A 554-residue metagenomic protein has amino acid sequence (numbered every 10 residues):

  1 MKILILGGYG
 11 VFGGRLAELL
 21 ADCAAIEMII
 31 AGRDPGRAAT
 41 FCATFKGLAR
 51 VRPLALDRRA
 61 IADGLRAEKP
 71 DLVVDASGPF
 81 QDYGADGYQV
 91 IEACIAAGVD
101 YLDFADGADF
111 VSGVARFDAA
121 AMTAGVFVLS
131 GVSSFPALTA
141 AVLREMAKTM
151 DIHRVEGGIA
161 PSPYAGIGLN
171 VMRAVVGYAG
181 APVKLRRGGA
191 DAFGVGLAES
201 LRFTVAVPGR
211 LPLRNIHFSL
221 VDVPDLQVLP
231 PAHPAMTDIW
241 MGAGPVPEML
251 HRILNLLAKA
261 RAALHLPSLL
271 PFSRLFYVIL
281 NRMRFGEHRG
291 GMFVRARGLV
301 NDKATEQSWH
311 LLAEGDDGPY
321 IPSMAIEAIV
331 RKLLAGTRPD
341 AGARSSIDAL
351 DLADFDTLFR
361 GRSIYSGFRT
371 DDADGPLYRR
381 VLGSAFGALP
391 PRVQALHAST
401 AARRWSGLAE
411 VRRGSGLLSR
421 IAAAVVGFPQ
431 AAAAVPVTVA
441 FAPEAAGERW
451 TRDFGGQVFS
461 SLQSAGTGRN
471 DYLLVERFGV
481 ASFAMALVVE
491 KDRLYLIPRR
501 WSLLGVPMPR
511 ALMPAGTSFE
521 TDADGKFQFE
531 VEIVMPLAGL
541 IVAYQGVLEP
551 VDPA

Functional and structural regions predicted by a protein language model:
I3-A21: N-terminal Rossmann NAD(P)H-binding glycine-rich loop of SDR-like oxidoreductase domains
L6, V11, K148-R297, K303: Active-site-lining helix/loop region of Rossmann-like oxidoreductase modules
Y9, G32-P35, D57: Residues in the short beta-alpha loop(s) of Rossmann-like NAD(P)-binding domains
A25-R37: Conserved glycine-rich Rossmann-like NAD(P)H-binding loop of the short-chain dehydrogenase/reductase
E27, F41-G113: NAD(P)H-binding glycine-rich loop region in Rossmannoid oxidoreductase-like domains and their noncatalytic homologs
F80-R187, V228: Glycine-/Pro-rich loop/turn segments that contact NAD(P) or position catalytic residues in Rossmann-like domains
A263-D374: C-terminal active-site/capping subdomain that shapes the small-molecule cofactor and substrate pocket of enzyme
V381-D522, F527-V531, Y544: Soluble ligand-binding/transfer domains with enclosed cavities or grooves
